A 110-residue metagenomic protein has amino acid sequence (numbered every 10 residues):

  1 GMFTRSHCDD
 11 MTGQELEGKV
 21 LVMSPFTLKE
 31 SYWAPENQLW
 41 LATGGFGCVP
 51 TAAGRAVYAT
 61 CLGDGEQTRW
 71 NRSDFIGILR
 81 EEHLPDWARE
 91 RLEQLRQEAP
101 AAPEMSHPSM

Functional and structural regions predicted by a protein language model:
G1-K29: Mixed-charge, Lys/Arg-rich low-complexity intrinsically disordered regions
T4-T12, N71, R80, E104: Short, solvent-exposed coil/turn linker segments
P25, D74, H107-M110: Compositionally biased regions
F26-W70: Basic/aromatic-rich interaction segments and small domains that mediate binding to polyanionic partners
C61-P100: Intrinsically disordered, low-complexity, charged/polar segments
Q97-M110: Non-Sec secretion/translocation targeting segments of pathogen effectors
